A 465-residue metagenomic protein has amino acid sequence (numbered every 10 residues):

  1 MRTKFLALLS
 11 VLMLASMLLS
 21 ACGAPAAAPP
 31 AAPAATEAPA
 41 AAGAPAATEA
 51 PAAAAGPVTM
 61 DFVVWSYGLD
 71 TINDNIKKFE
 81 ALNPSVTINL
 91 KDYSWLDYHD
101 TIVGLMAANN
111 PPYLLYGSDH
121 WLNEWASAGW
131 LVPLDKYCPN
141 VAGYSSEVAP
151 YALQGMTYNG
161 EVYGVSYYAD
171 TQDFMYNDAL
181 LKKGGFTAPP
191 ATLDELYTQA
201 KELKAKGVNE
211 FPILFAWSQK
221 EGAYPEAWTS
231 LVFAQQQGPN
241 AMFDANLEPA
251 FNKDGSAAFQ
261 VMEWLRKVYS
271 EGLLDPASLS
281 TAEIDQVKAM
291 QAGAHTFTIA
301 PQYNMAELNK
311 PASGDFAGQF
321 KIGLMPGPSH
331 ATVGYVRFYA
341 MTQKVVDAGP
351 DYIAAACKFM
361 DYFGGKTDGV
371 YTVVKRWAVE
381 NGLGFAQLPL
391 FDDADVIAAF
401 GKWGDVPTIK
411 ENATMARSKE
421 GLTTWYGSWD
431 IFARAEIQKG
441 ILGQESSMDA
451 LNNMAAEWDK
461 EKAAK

Functional and structural regions predicted by a protein language model:
M1-D61, A81, C138, D449-K465: Short, low-complexity disordered leader/linker segments with a strong preference for bacterial N-terminal type II
E37, A47, T87, K182 (+3 more regions): Conserved C-terminal helix/tail region of periplasmic/extracytoplasmic solute-binding proteins
A44, E49-A53, D119-Q172, Y197 (+5 more regions): Hinge/lid segment of periplasmic solute-binding proteins
A53, N304-D315, P328-I431, A463: C-terminal lobe and pocket-closing loops of periplasmic/extracytoplasmic Venus-flytrap solute-binding proteins
A55-Y67, V86-K91, Y113-L114, Y163 (+1 more regions): Short, well-ordered beta-strand elements
K77-V148, T157, A179-A191, K288-F297 (+2 more regions): Extracytoplasmic "Venus flytrap"/periplasmic binding protein-like
Y158-Y167, Q172, Y197-P249, R266 (+1 more regions): Extracytoplasmic/periplasmic solute-binding protein
A200-K201, N246-L279: Glycine-centered hinge/linker elements that transmit conformational signals in sensory and ligand-binding systems
